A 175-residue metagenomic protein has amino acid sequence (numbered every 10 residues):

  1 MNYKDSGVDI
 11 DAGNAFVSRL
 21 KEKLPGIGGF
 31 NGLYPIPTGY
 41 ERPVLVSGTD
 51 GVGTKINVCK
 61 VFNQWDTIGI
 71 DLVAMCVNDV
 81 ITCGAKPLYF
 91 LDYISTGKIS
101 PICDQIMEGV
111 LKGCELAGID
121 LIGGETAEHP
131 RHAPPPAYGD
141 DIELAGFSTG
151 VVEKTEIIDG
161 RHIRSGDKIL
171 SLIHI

Functional and structural regions predicted by a protein language model:
M1-G26: N-terminal amphipathic/basic leader segments beginning at the initiator methionine
R42-F62: N-terminal small/glycine-rich loop or linker at the start of catalytic domains across soluble metabolic enzymes
N63-E143: A glycine-rich phosphate/pyrophosphate-binding beta-strand-loop-alpha-helix module
F147-K154: Short, structured beta-strand/loop micro-motifs enriched in basic residues and often containing a Trp
I173-I175: Conserved small/polar residues in nucleotide/adenosyl-binding loops
